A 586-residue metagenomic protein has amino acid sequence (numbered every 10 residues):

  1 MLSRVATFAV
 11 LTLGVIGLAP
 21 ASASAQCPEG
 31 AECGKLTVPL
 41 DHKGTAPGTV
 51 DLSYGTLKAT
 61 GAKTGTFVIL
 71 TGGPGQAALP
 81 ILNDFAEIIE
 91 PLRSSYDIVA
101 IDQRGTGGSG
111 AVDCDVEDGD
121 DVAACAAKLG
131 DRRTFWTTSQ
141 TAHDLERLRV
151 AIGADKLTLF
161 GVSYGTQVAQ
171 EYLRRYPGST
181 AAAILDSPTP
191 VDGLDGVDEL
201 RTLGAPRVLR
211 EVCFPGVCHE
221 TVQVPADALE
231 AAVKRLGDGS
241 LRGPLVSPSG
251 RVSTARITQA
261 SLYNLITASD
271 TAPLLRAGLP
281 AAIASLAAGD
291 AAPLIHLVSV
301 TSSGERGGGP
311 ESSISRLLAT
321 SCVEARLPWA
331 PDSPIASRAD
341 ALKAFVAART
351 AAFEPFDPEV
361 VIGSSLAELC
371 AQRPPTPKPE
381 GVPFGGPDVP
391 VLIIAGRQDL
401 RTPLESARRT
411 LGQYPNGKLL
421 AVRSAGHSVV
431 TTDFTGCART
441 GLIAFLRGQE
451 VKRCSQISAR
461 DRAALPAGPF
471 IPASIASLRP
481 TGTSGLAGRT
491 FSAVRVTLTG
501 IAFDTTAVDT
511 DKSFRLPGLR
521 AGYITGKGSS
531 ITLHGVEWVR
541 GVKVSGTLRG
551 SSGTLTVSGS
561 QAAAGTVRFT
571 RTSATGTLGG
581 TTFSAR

Functional and structural regions predicted by a protein language model:
R4-F8, A21-G119, Q223-A232, P375-K378 (+3 more regions): Catalytic-loop region of hydrolases
A77, H143, G161-L173: Glycine-rich nucleophile elbow surrounding the catalytic serine of serine-hydrolase chemistry
D131, S139-K156: Conserved acidic catalytic loop of the alpha/beta-hydrolase fold
A169, L173-V233, P280-P310: A catalytic-pocket lid/entrance helix-loop region that shapes and gates access to the active site across common
A228-G386, F434, A463-T575: Alpha/beta-hydrolase fold active-site neighborhood
P387, L392-A395, D399: Short beta-strand/loop motif that positions the catalytic acidic residue of the alpha/beta-hydrolase fold
L400-E405: Conserved alpha/beta-hydrolase "acid-adjacent" motif
A425-G436: Catalytic histidine-centered segment of alpha/beta-hydrolase-like enzymes
